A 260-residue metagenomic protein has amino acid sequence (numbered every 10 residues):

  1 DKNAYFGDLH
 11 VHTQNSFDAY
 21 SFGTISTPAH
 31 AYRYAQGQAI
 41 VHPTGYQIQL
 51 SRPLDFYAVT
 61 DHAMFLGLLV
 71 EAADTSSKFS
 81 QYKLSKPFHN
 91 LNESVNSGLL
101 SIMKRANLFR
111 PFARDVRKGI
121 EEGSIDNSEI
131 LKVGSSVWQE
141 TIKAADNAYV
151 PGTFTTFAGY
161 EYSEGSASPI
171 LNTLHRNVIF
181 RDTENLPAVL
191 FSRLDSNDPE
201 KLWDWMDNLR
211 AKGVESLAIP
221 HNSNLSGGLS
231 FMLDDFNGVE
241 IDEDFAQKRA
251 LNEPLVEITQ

Functional and structural regions predicted by a protein language model:
D1-Q260: Extended, charged catalytic domains and RNA/DNA-binding interfaces, predominantly in divalent-metal-using enzymes
